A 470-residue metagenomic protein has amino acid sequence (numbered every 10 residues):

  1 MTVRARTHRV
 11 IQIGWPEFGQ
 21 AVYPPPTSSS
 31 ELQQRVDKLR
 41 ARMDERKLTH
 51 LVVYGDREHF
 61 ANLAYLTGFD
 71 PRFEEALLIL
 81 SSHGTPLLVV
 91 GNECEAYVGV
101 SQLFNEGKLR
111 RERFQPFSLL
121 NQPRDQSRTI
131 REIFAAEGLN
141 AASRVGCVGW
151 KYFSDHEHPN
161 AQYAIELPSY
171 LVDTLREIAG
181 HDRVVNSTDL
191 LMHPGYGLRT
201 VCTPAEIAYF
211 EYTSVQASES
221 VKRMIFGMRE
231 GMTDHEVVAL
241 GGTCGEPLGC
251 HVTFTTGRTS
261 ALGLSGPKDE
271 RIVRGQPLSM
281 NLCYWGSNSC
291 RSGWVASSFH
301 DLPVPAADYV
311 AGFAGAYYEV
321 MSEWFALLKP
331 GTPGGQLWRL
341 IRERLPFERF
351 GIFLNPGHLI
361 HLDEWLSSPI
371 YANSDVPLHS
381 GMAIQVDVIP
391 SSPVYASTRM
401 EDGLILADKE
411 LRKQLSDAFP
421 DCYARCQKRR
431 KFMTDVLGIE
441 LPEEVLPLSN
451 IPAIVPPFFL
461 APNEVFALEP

Functional and structural regions predicted by a protein language model:
M1-P470: Active-site neighborhoods and metal-handling regions in enzymes and metal-associated proteins
